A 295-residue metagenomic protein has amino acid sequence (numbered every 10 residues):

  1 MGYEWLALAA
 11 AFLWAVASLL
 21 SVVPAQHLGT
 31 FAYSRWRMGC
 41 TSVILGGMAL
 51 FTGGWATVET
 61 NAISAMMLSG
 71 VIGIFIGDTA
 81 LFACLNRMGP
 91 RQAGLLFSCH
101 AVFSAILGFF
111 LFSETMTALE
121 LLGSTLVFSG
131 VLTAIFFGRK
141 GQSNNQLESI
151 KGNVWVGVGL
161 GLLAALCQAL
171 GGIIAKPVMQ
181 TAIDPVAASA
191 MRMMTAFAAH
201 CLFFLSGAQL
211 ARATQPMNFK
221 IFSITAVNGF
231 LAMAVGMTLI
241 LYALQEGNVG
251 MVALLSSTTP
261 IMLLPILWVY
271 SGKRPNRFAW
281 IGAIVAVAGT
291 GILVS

Functional and structural regions predicted by a protein language model:
M1-L8, F12, V16, L20-A32 (+8 more regions): Membrane-interface interhelical linkers
A9, W36-R37, L96-C99, L119-L122 (+3 more regions): Hydrophobic core positions of alpha-helical segments in small-molecule transporters and transporter systems
A10, S69, E114-F128, D184-T195: Alpha-helical transmembrane segments
A15, L19, G46, V71-F75 (+8 more regions): Hydrophobic/small/kink-forming positions within alpha-helical transmembrane segments of polytopic membrane proteins
Y33-S34, A93, A188: Juxtamembrane helix-start motifs in multi-pass secondary transporters
C40-L45, L96-F110, T125, T195-A199 (+2 more regions): Alpha-helical transmembrane segments of compact multi-pass small-molecule transporters, enriched in specific families
V43-L45, L107-F112, L119-G141, S257 (+1 more regions): Hydrophobic transmembrane alpha-helices of multi-pass small-molecule transport proteins
L45-W55, S104-E120, L163-P177, A232-Q245 (+1 more regions): Hydrophobic alpha-helical transmembrane segments in multi-pass integral membrane proteins
